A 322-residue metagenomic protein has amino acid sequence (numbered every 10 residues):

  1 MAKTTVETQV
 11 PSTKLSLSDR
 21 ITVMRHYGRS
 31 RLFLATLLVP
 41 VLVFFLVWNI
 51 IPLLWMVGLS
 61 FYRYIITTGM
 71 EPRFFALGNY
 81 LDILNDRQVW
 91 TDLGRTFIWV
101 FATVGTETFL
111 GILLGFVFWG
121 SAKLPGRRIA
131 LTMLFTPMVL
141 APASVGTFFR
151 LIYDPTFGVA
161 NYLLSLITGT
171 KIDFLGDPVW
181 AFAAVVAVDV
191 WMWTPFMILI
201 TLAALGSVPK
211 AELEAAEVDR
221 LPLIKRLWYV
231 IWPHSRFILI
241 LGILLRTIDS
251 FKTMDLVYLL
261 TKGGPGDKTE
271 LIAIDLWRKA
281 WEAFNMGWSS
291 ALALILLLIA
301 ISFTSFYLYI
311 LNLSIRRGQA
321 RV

Functional and structural regions predicted by a protein language model:
M1-G28: Short, Lys/Arg-rich, polar N-terminal cytosolic tail immediately upstream of the first transmembrane signal-anchor
F33-V322: A structural signal for multi-pass alpha-helical bundles of membrane permease subunits that mediate small-molecule
